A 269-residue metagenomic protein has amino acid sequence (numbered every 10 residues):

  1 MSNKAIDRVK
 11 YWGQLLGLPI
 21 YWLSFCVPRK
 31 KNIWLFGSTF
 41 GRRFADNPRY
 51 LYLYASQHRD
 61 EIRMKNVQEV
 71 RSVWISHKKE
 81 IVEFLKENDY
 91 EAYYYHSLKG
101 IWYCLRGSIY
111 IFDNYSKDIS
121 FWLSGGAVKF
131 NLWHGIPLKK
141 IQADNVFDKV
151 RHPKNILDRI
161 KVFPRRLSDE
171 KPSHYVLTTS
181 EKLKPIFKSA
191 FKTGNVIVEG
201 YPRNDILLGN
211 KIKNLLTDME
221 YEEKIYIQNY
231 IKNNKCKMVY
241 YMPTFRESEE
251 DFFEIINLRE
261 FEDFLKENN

Functional and structural regions predicted by a protein language model:
M1-L35, T39-G41, D158: Membrane-proximal basic amphipathic "stem/tether" segments
M1-V9, I62-R63, E223-Q228, K232-N233: Short, Lys/Arg-enriched, disordered terminal segments
P19-R29, L167, Y226-N233: Short boundary motifs at domain starts and secondary-structure transition points
K31-N32, A127, C236-V239: Nucleotide donor/acceptor-binding cores
I33-G209: Active-site and donor-binding regions of nucleotide-sugar-utilizing enzymes
A45-Y52, A190, P202-N269: Conserved catalytic-core segment of nucleotide-activated headgroup transferases in glycan assembly
